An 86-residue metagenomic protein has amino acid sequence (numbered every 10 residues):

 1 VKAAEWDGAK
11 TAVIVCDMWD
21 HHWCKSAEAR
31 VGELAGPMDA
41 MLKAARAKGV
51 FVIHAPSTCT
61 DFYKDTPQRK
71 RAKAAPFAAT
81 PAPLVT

Functional and structural regions predicted by a protein language model:
V1-E5, A27, T66: Chitinase-like catalytic core of GlcNAc-active glycosidases
K2-K10, M41-A44: Short amphipathic alpha-helices and their capping/turn segments at secondary-structure boundaries
K10-T11, G49: Local beta-strand N-terminus motif with an aromatic residue
T11-S26: Acidic/histidine-rich, surface-exposed loop or edge segments in extracytoplasmic proteins
G36, A40-T86: Active-site alpha/beta core segments
